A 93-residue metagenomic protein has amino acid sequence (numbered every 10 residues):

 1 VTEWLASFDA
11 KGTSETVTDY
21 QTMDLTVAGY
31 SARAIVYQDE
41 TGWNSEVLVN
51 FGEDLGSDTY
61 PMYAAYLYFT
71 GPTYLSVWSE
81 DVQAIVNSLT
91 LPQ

Functional and structural regions predicted by a protein language model:
V1-D24: Short, solvent-exposed recognition patches
M23-Q93: Short, well-structured beta-strand
